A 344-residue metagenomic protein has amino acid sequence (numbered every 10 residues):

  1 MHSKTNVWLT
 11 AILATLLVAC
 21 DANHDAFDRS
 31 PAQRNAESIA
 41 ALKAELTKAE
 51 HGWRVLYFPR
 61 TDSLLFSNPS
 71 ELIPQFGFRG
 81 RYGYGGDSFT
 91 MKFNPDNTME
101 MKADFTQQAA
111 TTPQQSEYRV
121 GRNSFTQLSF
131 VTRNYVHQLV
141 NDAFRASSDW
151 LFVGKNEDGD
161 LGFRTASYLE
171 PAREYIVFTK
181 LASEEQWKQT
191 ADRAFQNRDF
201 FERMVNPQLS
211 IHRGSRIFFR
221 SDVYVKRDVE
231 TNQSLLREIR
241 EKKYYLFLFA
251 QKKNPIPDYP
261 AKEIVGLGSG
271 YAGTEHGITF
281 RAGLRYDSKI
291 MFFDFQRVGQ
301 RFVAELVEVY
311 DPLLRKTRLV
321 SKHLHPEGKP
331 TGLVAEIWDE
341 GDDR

Functional and structural regions predicted by a protein language model:
M1-L9: Bacterial N-terminal signal peptides that target proteins for export
L16-A19: C-terminal motif of bacterial Sec signal peptides marking the signal peptidase cleavage site
D21-E117, G121, F125, S183-G214: Acidic/polar, low-complexity intrinsically disordered N-terminal segments immediately downstream of a Sec signal
D25-D28, L161-Q208, E308-R344: Edge beta-strand at a domain terminus
D25-G52, T274-G277, R281-R344: Hydrophilic extracytoplasmic domains
H51-L72, V136-E170: Cys-His-centered catalytic/binding microenvironment captured across papain-like cysteine peptidases and homologous
S70-F125, I217-L284: N-terminal glycine/threonine-rich, aromatic-flanked beta-hairpin/loop signature
S124-R133: Short, solvent-exposed secondary-structure boundary/capping segments
